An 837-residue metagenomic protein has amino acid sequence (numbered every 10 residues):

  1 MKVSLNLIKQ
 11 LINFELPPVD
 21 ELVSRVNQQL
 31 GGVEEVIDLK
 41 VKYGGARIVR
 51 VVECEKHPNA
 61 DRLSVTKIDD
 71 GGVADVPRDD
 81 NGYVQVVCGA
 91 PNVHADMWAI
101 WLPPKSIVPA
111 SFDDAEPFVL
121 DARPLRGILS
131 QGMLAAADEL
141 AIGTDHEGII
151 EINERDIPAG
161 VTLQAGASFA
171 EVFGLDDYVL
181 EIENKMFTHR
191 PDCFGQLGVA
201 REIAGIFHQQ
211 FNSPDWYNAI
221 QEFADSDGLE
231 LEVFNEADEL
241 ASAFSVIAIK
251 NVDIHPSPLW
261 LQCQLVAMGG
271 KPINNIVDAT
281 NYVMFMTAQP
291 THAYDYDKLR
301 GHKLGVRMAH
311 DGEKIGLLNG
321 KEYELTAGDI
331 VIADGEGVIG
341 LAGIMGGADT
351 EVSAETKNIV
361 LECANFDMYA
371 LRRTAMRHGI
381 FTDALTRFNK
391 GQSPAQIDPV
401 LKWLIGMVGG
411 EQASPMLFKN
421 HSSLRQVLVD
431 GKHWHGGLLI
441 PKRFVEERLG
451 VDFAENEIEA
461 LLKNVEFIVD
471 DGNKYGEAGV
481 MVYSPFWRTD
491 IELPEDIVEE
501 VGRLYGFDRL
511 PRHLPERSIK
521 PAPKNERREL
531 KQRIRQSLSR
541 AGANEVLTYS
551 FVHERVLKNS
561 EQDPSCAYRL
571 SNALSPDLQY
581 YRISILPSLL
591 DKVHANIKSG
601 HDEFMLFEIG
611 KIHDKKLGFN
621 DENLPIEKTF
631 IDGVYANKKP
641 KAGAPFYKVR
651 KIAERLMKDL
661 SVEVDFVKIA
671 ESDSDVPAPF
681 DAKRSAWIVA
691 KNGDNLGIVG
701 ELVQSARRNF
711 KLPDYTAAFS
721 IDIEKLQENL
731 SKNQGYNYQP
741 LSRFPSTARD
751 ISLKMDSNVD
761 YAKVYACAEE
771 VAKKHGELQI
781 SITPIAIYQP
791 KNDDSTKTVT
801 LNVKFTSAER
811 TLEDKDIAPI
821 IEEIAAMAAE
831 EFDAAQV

Functional and structural regions predicted by a protein language model:
M1-F223, V360, M376-G379, D383 (+3 more regions): Phosphate-backbone binding interfaces of nucleic-acid-interacting proteins
K2, N464-E466, Y475, K616 (+2 more regions): A carboxyl-terminal module marker
V3-K9, D177-M186, S242-K250, D383-G391 (+8 more regions): Short, hydrophobic beta-strand segments
L5, K40, S64, N212-E313: Glycine/proline-enriched, intrinsically flexible loops and inter-domain linkers
K40-G44, I220-Q221, V283, Y483 (+4 more regions): Beta-rich nucleic-acid/ligand-interaction surfaces
I48-V86, Q262-C263, N274, T280-D349: Conserved mixed alpha/beta core segments that line enzyme active sites in large multi-domain catalysts
R126-A141, D145-I150, P158, G174-V179 (+5 more regions): Mobile "lid/hinge" segments at catalytic clefts and subdomain interfaces of large enzymes
L438-F604, K804-T806, T811, D816-V837: Extended, well-folded interaction surfaces typified by the phenylalanyl-tRNA synthetase beta subunit core
